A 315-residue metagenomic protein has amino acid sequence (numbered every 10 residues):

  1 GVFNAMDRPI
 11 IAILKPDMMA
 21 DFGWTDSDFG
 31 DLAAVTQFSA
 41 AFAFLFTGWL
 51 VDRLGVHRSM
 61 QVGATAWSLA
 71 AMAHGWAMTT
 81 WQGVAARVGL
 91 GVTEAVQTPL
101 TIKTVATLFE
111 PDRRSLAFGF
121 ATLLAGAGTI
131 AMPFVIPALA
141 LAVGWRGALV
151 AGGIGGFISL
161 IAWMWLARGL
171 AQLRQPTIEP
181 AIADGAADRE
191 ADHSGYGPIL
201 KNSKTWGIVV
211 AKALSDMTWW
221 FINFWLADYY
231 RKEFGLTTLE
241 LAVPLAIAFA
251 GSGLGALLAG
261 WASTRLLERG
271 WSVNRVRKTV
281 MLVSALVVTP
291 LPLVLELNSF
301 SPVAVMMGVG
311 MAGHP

Functional and structural regions predicted by a protein language model:
P9, Q37-L45, T129-I130, F249-G253 (+1 more regions): Residue-level signature of mid-helix packing/kink "hotspots" within the transmembrane helices of 12-pass Major
I11-A12, S203-L257, H314: Extracytoplasmic gate region of multi-pass secondary transporters
G23, G55, W76-Q82, E110 (+1 more regions): Helix-breaking motifs and short loop linkers at transmembrane-helix boundaries and internal kinks in secondary membrane
F42-W81: Conserved MFS/SLC helix-loop-helix module at the cytosolic interface between two early adjacent transmembrane helices
T65-M78, V283-N298: C-terminal ends and interior cores of transmembrane alpha-helices in multi-pass membrane transporters/permeases
A86-G126: Cytoplasmic helix-loop-helix junction between adjacent transmembrane helices in 12-TM secondary transporters
A121-A171: Helix-loop-helix hairpin linking two adjacent transmembrane segments in secondary transporters
A171-V209, E233: Juxtamembrane intracellular "pre-TM" segments in multi-pass secondary transporters
